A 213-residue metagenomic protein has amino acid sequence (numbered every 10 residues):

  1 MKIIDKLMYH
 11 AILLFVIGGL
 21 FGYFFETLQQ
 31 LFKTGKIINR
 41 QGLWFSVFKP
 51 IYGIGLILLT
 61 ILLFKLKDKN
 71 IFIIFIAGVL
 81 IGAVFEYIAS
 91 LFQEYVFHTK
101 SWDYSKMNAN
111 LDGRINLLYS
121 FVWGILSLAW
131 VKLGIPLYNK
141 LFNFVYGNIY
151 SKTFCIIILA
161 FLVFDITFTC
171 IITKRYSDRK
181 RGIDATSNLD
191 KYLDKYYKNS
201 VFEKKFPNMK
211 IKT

Functional and structural regions predicted by a protein language model:
M1-T213: Aromatic-rich, lipid-facing transmembrane alpha helices and their immediate juxtamembrane interface loops in integral
